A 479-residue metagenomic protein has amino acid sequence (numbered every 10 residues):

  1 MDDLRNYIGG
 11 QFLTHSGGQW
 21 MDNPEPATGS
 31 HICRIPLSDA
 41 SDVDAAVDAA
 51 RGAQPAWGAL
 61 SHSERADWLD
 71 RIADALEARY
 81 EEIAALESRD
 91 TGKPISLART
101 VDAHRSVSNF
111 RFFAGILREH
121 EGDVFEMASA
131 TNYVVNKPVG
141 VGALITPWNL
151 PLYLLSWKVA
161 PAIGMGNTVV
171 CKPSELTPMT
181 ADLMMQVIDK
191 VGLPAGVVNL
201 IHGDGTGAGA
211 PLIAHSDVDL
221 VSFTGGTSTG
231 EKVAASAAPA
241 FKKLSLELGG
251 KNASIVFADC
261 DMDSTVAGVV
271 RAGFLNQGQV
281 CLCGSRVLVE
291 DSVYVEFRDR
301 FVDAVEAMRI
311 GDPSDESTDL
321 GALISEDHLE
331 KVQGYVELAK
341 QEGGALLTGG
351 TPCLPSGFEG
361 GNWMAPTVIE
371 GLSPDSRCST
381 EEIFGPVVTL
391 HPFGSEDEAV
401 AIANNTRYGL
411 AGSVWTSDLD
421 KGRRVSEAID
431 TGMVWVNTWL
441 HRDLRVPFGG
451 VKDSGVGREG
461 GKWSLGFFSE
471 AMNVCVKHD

Functional and structural regions predicted by a protein language model:
M1-A27: Hydrophobic face of amphipathic alpha-helices that form TPR/SEL1-like repeat modules and related alpha-solenoid
G10, G29, R65, E87 (+10 more regions): Residue-level signal for inorganic ion chemistry
T28-C33, V218, I255, R309 (+3 more regions): Conserved C-terminal structural/oligomerization subdomain of aldehyde/semialdehyde dehydrogenase
S30-E119: Glycine-rich loop-to-alpha-helix module at the N-terminal edge of alpha/beta enzyme cores
I32-S38, A53-A59, L144, S254-F257 (+5 more regions): Short, well-ordered beta-strand elements within core beta-sheets of diverse protein domains
E121-S264, F393: Rossmann-like NAD(P) dinucleotide-binding subdomain of oxidoreductase/dehydrogenase enzymes
T168-V170, L346, M433: A short hydrophobic/small-residue beta-strand
L220, S228-S373, V436: ALDH superfamily catalytic-core signature
